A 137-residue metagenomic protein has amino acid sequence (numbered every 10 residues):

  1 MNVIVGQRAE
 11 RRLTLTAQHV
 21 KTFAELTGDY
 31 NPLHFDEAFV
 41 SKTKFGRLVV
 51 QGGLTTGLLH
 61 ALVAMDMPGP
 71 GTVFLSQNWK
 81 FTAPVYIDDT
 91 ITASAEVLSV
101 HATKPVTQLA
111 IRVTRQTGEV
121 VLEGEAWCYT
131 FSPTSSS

Functional and structural regions predicted by a protein language model:
M1-R8, V85-S137: HotDog/MaoC-like acyl-thioester-processing domains
M1-V50: Catalytic strand-loop segment that frames the active site of acyl-thioester-processing enzymes
E10-T14, K80, W127-Y129: Generic structural detector for well-ordered beta-strands
E25-D29, A64-P68, Q116: Short, intrinsically disordered, mixed-charge
P32, P68, P84, T130-F131: Proline-rich low-complexity regions
T43-V50, T56-S94: Hydrophobic beta-strand-centered segment that forms part of the acyl-chain substrate-binding groove
